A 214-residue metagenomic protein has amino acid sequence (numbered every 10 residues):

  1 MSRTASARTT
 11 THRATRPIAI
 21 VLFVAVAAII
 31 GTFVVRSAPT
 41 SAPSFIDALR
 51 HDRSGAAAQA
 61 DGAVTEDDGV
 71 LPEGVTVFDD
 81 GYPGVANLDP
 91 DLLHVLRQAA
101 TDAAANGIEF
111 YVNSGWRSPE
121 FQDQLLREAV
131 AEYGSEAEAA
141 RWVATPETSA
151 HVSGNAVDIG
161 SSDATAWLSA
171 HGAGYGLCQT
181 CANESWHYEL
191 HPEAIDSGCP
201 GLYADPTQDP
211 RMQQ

Functional and structural regions predicted by a protein language model:
S2-G115, P119-Q214: Extracytoplasmic cell-surface/polysaccharide-interacting catalytic and binding patches
